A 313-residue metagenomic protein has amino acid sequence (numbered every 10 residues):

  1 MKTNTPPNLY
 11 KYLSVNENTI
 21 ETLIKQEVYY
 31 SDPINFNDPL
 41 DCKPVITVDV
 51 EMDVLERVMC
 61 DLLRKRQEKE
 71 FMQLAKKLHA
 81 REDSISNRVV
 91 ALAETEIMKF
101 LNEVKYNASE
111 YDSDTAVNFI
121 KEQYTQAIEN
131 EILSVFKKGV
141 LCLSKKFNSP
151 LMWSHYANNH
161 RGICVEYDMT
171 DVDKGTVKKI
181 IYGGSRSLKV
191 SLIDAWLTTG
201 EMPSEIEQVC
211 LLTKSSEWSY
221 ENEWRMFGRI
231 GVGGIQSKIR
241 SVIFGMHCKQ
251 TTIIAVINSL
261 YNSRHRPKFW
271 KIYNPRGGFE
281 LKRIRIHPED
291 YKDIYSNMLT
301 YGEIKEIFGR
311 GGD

Functional and structural regions predicted by a protein language model:
M1-D313: Partner-binding and oligomerization surfaces adjacent to conserved cores of proteins that assemble macromolecular
